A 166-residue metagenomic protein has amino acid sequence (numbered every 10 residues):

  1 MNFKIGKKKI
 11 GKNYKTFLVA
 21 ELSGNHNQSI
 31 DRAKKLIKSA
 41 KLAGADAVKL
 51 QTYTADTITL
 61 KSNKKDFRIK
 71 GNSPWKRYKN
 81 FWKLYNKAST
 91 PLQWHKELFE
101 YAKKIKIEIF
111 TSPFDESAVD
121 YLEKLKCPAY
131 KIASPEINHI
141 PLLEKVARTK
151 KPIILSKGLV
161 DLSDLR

Functional and structural regions predicted by a protein language model:
M1-V19: N-terminal amphipathic alpha-helix/helix-capping segment at the start of soluble metabolic enzymes
L18-A20, V48-L50, I109-S112, P128-I132 (+1 more regions): Hydrophobic faces of well-ordered beta-strands that scaffold small-molecule active sites in alpha/beta enzyme cores
E21, A40, L122, S156: Conserved, mostly hydrophobic/aromatic
Q28, D46-S89: Glycine-rich, proline-tolerant flexible connector loops at the mouths of alpha/beta enzymes
K35-T54, L125-K126: Catalytic domains of carbohydrate-active enzymes, especially glycoside hydrolases
G44, Y121-Y130, A147-I153: Glycine-enriched alpha-helix->loop->beta-strand junction motifs that scaffold or abut catalytic
A55, N138-R166: Conserved anion-binding
S73-I140, L162: Active-site beta->alpha loop and helix N-cap motifs at the rims of alpha/beta catalytic domains
